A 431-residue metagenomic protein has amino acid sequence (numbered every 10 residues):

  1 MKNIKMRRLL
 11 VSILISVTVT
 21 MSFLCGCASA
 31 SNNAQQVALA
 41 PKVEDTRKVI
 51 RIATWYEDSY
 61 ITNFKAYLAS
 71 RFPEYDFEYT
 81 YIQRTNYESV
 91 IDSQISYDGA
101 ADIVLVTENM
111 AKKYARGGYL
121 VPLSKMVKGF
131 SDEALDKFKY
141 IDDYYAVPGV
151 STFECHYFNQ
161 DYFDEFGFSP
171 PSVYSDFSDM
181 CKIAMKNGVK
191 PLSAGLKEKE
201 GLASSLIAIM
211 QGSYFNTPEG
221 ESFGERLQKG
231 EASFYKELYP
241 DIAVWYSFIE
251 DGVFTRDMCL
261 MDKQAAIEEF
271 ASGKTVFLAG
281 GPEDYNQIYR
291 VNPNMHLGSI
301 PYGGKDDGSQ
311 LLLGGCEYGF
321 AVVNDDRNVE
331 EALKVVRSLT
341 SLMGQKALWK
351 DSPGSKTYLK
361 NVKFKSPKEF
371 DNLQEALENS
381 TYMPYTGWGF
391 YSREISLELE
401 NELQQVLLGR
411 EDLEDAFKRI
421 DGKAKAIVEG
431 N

Functional and structural regions predicted by a protein language model:
N3, S12, L24-A111, Y119 (+10 more regions): Conserved N-terminal structural module of periplasmic/extracytoplasmic solute-binding proteins
I61, L313-G314, G354-T357, N372-E429: C-terminal capping/gating helix-and-loop segments adjacent to ligand/active sites or protein-protein/ligand interfaces
Y67-E133, Y145, D161-S172, E269 (+4 more regions): Extracytoplasmic "Venus flytrap"/periplasmic binding protein-like
S70-R71, E165-F166, Y289-P353: Extracytoplasmic/periplasmic substrate-recognition and gating elements
S93-Q94, D102, K128-D161, K190-K197 (+2 more regions): A structural signal for short loop-to-beta-strand junctions that line the ligand-binding cleft of periplasmic/secreted
T107-C155, S169, S178, A184 (+3 more regions): Hinge/lid segment of periplasmic solute-binding proteins
Y145, E154, S178-Q228: Extracytoplasmic/periplasmic solute-binding protein
I183, R226-M258: Glycine-centered hinge/linker elements that transmit conformational signals in sensory and ligand-binding systems
